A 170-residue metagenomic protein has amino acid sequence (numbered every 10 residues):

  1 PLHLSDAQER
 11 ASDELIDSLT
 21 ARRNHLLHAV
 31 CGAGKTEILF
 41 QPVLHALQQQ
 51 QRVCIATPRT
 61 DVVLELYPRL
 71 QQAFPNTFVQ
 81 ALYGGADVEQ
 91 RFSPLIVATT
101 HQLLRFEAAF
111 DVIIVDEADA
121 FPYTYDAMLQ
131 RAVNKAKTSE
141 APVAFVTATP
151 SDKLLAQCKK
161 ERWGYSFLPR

Functional and structural regions predicted by a protein language model:
L2-R23: N-terminal pre-P-loop "Q-motif" helix
T20-L44: Walker A/P-loop
H45-Q48, V88-Q90, R105-A108, K135-E140: Conserved catalytic network of the ASCE P-loop NTPase/AAA+ motor domain
Q51-R59: Conserved RecA-like ASCE P-loop NTPase motor core of nucleic-acid helicases/translocases
I55-A56, A81, V143-F145: Structural beta-sheet core signal
R59-V62, V88, L103, D119-F121 (+1 more regions): Residues immediately C-terminal
E65, R69-F74, F78-A98, Q102-F110: Conserved motor-coupling elements within RecA-like helicase/translocase cores
A108-R170: Post-DEXD/H (motif II) to motif III coupling segment of the RecA-like Helicase ATP-binding lobe
